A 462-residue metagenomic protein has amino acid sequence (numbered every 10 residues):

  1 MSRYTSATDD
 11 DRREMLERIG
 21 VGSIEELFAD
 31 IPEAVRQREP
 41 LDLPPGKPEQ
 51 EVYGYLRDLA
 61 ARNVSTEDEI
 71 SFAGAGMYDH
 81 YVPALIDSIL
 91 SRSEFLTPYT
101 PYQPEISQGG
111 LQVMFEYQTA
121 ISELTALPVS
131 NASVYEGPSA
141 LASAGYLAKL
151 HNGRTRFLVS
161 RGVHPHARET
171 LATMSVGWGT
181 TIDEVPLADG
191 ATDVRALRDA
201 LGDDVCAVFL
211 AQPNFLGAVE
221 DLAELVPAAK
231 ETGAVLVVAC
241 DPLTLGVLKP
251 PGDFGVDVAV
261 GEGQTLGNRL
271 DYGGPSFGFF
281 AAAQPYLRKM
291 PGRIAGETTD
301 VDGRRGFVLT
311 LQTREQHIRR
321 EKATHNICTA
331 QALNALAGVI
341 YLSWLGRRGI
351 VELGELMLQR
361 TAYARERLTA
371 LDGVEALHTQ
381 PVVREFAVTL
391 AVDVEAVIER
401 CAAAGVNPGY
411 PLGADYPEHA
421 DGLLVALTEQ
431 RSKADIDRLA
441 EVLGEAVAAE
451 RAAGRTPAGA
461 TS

Functional and structural regions predicted by a protein language model:
M1-R38: Compact, charge-rich alpha-helical regulatory domains located at protein termini
R3, M15, S139-R304, G373 (+7 more regions): Conserved PLP-enzyme active-site core in the AAT-like
R36-E116: N-terminal entrance/gating region of PLP-dependent enzymes' catalytic architecture
R92-P104, A120-L127, N152-R154, S175-D183 (+4 more regions): Gly-rich Lys/Arg/Thr-decorated short loops/hinges at beta-loop-alpha junctions or inter-strand turns that position
Y102-I106, E123-A142: Short loop-beta-helix segment that forms the pyridoxal 5′-phosphate
L266-D372, A376-T379: Active-site C-terminal subdomain of aminotransferase-like
R348-R438: Conserved C-terminal alpha-helix-loop-beta "cap" of PLP-dependent enzymes that closes/shapes the active-site mouth
A402-G409, L443-R451: A common structural junction motif
